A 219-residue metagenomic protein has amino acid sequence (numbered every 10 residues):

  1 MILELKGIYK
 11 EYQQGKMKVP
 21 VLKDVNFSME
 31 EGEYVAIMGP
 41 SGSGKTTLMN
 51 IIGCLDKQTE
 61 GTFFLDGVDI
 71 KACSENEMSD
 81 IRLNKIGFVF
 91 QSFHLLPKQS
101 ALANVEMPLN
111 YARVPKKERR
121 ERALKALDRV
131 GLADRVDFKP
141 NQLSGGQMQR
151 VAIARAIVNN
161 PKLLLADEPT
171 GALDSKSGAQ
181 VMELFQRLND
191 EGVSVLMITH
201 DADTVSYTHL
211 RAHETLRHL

Functional and structural regions predicted by a protein language model:
I2-Y207, R211: ABC family nucleotide-binding domain
H209, E214-L219: Single conserved hydrophobic/aromatic residue that forms the stacking wall/gate of nucleotide- or nucleobase-binding
